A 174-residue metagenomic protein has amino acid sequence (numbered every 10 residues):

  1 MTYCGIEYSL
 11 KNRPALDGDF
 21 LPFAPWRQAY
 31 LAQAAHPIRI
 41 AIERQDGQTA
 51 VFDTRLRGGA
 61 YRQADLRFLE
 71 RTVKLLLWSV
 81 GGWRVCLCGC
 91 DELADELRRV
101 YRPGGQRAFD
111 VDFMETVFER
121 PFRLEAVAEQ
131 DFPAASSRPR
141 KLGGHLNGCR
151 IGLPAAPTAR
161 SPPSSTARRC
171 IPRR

Functional and structural regions predicted by a protein language model:
M1-R150: Nucleotide/phosphate-binding catalytic cleft detector across ATP-hydrolyzing and phosphate-transferring enzymes
R138-C170: Gly/Thr-rich phosphate-binding beta-strand-loop-beta motif of the actin/hexokinase/Hsp70
